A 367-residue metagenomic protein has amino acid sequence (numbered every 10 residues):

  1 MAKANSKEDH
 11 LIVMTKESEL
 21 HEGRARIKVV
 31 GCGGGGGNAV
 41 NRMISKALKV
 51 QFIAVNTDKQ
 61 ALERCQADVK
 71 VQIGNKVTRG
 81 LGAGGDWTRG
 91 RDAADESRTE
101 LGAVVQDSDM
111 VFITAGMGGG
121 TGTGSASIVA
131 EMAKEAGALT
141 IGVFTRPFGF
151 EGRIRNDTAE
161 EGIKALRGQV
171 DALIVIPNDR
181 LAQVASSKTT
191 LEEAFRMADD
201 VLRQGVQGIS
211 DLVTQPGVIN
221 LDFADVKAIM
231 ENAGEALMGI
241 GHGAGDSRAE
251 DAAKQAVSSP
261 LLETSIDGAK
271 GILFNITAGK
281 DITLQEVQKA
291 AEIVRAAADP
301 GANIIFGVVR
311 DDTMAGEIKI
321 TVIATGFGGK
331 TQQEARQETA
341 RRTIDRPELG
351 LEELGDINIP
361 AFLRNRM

Functional and structural regions predicted by a protein language model:
A2-M367: Tubulin/FtsZ superfamily GTPase core signature
